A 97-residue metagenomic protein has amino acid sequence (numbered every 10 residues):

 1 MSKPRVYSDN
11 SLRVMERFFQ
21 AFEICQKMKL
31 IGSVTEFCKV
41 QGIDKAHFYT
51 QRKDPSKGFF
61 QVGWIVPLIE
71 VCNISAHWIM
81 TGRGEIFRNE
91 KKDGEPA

Functional and structural regions predicted by a protein language model:
M1-D9, M80-A97: Short, charged recognition helix plus adjacent turn of helix-turn-helix-like nucleic-acid-binding domains
M1-E36: A short, Lys/Arg-rich alpha-helix, primarily the initiator
V34, I65, A76: Helix-turn-helix DNA-binding elements, focusing on the entry/boundary residues of the two helices that contact DNA
F37, F48-Q51, I79: Conserved hydrophobic/aromatic packing and binding residues within compact polymer-binding modules
G42-F60: Recognition helix of helix-turn-helix/homeodomain-like DNA-binding domains that insert into the DNA major groove
D54-E70, I86: Short, basic-rich loop-to-helix N-cap that marks the start of a DNA-contacting helix
